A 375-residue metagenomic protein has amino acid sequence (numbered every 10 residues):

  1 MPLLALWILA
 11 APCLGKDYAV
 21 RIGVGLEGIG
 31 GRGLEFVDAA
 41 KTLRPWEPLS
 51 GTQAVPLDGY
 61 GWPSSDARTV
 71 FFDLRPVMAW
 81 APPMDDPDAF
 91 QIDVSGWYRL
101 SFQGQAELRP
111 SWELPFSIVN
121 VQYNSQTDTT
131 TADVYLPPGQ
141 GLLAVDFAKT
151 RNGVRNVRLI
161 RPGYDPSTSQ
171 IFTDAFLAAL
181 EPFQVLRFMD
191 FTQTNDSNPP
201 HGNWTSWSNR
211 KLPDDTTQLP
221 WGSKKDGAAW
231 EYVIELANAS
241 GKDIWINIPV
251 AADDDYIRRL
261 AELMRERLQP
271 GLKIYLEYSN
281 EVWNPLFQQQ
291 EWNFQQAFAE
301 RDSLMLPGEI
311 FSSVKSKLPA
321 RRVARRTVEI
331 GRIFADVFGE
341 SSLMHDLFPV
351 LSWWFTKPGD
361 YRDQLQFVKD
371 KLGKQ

Functional and structural regions predicted by a protein language model:
P2-A10: Bacterial N-terminal signal peptides
C13-Y278, W283-Q375: Non-catalytic accessory regions flanking glycosidase/transglycosidase catalytic cores in CAZymes
